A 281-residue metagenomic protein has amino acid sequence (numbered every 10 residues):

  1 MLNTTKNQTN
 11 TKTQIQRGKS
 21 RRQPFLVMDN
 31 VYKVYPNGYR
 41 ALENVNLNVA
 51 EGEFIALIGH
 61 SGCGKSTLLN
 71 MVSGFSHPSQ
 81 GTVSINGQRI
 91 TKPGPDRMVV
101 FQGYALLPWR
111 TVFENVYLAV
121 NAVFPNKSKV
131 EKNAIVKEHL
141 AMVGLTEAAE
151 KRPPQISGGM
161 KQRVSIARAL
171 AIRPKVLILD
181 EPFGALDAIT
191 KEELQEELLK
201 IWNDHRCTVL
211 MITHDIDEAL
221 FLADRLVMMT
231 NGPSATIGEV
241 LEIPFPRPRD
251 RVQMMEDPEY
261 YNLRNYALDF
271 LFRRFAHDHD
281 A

Functional and structural regions predicted by a protein language model:
I58-H60: The feature captures the beta-strand-to-loop junction immediately N-terminal to the Walker
S73: Helix-to-loop junction immediately C-terminal to a conserved catalytic motif
G81-P93: Conserved ABC transporter NBD signature motif
F113-N121, N133, K137: Short helical segment in ABC ATPase nucleotide-binding domains corresponding to the A-loop/adjacent helical element
S128-A148, K200: Conserved ABC ATPase "signature" region
R152-I156, M160: Conserved ABC ATPase signature
A171-K175: A short, proline-enriched helix->beta-strand linker immediately N-terminal to the Walker B motif in ABC-type P-loop
